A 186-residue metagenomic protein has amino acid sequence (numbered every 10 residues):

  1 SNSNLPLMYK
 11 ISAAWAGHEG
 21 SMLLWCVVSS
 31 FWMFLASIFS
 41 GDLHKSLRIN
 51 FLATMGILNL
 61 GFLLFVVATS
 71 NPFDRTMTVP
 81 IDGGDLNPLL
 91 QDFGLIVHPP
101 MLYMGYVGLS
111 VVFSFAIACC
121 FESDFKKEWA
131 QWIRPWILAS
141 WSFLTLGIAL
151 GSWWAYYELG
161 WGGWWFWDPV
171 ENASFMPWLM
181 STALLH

Functional and structural regions predicted by a protein language model:
S1-H186: Polytopic transmembrane helical bundles with strong interfacial aromatic enrichment
